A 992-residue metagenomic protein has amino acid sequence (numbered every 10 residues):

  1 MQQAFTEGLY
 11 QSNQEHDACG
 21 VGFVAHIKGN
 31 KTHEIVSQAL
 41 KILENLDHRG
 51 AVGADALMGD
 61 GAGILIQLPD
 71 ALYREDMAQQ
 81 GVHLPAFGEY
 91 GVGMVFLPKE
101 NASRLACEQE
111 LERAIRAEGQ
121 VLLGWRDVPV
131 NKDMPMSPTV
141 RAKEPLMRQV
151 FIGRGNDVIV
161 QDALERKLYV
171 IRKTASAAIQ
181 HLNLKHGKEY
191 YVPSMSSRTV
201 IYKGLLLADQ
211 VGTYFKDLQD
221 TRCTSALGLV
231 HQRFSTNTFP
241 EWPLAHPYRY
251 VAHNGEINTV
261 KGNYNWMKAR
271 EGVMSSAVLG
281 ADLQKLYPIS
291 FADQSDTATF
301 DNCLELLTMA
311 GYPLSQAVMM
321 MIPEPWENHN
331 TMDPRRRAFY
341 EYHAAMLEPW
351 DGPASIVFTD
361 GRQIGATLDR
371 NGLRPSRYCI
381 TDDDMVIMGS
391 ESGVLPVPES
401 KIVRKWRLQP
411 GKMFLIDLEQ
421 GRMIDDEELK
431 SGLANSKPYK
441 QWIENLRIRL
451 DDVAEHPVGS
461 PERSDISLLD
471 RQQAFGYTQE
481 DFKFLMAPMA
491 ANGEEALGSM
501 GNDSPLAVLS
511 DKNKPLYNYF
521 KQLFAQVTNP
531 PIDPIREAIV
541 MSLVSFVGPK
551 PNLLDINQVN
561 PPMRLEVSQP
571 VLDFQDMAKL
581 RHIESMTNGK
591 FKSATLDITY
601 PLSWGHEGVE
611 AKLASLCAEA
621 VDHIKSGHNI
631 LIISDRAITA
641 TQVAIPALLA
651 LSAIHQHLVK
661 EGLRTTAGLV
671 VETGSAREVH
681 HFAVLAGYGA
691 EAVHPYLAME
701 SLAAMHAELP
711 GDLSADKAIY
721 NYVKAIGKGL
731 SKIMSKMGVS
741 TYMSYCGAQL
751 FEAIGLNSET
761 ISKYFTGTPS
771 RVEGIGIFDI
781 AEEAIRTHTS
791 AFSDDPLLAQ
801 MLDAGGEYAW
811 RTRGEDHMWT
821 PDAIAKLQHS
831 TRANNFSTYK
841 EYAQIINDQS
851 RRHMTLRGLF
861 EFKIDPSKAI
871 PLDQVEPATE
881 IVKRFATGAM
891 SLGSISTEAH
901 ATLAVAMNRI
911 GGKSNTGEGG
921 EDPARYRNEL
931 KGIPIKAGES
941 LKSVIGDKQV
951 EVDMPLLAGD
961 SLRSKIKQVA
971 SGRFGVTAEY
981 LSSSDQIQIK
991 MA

Functional and structural regions predicted by a protein language model:
M1-Q558, M586: Conserved short alpha-helical segments that host acidic/polar catalytic motifs at enzyme active sites
G59, L72, S290, L307-A354 (+10 more regions): Flexible, glycine-rich loop/tail regions that form catalytic "lids" or insertion modules at the edges of active sites
G255, G668-V679: Glycine-rich beta-to-alpha transition loops that act as phosphate-gripper elements at the mouths of alpha/beta enzyme
A281-S290, L395-K401, T666-V671, E700-Y720 (+1 more regions): Short beta-alpha connecting loops at secondary-structure transitions that line or flank enzyme active sites
F414, D635, L685, T741 (+1 more regions): Conserved, mostly hydrophobic/aromatic
I633-L649: Glycine-rich, proline-tolerant flexible connector loops at the mouths of alpha/beta enzymes
I645-V671, N721-I726: Alpha-helix-loop-beta-strand connector modules within alpha/beta enzyme cores
S675-G689: Catalytic cores of alpha/beta
